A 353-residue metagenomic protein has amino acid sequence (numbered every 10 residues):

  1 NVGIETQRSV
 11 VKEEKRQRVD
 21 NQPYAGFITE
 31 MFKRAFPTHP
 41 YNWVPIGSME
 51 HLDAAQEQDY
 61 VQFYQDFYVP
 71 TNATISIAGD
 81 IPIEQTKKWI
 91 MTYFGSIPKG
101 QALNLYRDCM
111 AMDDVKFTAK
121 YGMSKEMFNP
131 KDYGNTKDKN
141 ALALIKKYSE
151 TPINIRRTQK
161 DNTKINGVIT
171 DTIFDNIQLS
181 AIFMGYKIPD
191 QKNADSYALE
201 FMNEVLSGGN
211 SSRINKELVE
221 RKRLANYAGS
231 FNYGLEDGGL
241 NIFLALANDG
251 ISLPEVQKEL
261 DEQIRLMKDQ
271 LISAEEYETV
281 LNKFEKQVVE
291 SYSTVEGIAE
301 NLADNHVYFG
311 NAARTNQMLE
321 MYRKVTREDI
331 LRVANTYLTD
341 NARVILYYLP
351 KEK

Functional and structural regions predicted by a protein language model:
N1, F94-Q101, Y148-P152, K222 (+1 more regions): A common structural junction motif
R18-N72, K99-N193, E204-P254, E276-K283 (+3 more regions): Non-catalytic beta-strand/loop surface segments
G79-I83, D249-I251: Helix N-cap motif at beta-to-alpha junctions
S196-Y197: Zinc-dependent metallopeptidase catalytic helix centered on the HExxH motif and its immediate flanking segment
K268, V280, S291, E296 (+3 more regions): C-terminal soluble interaction/assembly domains
